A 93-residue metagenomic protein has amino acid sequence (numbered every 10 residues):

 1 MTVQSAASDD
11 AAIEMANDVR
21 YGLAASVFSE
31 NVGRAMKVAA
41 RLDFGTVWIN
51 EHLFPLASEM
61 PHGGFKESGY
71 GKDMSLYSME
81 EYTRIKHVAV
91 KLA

Functional and structural regions predicted by a protein language model:
M1-A93: Conserved C-terminal structural/oligomerization subdomain of aldehyde/semialdehyde dehydrogenase
